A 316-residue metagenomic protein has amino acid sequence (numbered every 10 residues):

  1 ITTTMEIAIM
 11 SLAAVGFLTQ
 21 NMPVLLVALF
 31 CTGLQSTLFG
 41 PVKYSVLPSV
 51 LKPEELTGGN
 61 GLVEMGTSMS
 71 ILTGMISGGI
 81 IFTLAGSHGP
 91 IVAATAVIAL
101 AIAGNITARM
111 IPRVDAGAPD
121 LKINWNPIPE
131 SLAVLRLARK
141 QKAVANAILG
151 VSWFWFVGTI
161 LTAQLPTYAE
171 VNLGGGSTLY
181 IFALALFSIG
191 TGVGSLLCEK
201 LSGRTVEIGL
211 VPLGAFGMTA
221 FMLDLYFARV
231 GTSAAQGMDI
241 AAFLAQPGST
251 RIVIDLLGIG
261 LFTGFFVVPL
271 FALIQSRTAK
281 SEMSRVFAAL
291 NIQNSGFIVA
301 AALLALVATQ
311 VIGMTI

Functional and structural regions predicted by a protein language model:
I1-I9, V24-T83, A101, N146 (+6 more regions): Substrate-agnostic recognition of the 12-TM MFS/MFS-like secondary transporter fold
I1-M5, K200-A220, M314-I316: Cytoplasmic membrane-interface "Motif A"-like loop-to-helix N-cap segments of 12-TM Major Facilitator Superfamily
T4-Q20, F216-A245: C-terminal ends and interior cores of transmembrane alpha-helices in multi-pass membrane transporters/permeases
M10-F17, G78-F82, G104-A108, P112 (+6 more regions): Structural signal for membrane-spanning alpha-helices in multi-pass inner-membrane proteins, emphasizing helix cores
S11-T19, L72-V97, V171-N172, K200 (+1 more regions): Transmembrane alpha-helix termini and helix-breaking/packing motifs in multi-pass membrane transporters
K43-S49, P90-I123, G203, R229-T232: Helix-loop junctions on the cytosolic side of multi-pass membrane transporters, especially the intracellular loop
R113-G150, V171-N172, G237-A245: Juxtamembrane intracellular "pre-TM" segments in multi-pass secondary transporters
A163-L179, A183, Q310: Short amphipathic helix-loop junctions that connect adjacent transmembrane helices in Major Facilitator Superfamily/SLC
